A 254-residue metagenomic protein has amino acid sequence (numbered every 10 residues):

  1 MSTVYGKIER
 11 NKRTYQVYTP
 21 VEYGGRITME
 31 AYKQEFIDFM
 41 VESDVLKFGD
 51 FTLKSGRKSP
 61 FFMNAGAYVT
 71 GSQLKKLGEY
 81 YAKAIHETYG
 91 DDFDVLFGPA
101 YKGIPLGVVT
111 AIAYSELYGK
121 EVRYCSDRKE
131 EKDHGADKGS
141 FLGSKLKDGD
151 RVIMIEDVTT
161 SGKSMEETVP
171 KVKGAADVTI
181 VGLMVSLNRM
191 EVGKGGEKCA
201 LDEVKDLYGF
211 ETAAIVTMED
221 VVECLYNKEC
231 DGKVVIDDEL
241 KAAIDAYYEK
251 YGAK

Functional and structural regions predicted by a protein language model:
T3-I155, T160-K254: PRPP-associated nucleotide enzymes
